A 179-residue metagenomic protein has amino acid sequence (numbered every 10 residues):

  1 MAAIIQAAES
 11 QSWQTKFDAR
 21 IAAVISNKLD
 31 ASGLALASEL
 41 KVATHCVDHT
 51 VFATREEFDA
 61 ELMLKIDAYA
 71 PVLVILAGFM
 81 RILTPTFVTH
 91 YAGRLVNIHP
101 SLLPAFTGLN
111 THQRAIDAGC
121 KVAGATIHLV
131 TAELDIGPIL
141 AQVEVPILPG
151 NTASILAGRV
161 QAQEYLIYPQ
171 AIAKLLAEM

Functional and structural regions predicted by a protein language model:
M1, A7, A19, N27 (+1 more regions): Donor/substrate-binding cores of folate-linked one-carbon enzymes
I5-A8, S12-Q14: Glycine-rich, flexible N-terminal cofactor/catalytic loop recognition
K16-E57: Short, surface-exposed acidic-centric catalytic microdomains
K41-A43, P71, C120: Short glycine/serine/threonine/alanine-rich loop segments
H45-V47, V51-I98, L103: Helix-adjacent hinge/juxtasegments
